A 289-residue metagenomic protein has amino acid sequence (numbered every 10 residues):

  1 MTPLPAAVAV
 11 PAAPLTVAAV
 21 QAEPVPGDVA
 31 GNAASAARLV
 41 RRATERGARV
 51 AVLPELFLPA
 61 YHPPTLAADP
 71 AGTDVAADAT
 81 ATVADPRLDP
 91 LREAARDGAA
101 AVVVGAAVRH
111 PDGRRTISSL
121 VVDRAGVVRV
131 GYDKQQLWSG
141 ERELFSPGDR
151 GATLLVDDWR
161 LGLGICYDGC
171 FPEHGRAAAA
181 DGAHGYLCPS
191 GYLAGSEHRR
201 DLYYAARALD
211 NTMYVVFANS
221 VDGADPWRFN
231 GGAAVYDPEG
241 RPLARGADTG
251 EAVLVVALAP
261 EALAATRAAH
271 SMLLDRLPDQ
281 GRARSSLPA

Functional and structural regions predicted by a protein language model:
T2, G131, T153, S220-A289: C-terminal beta-strand edge segments of enzyme domains
A13-A19: Extreme N-terminal starter segment of soluble prokaryotic enzymes
T16, S118, R150, G232-A233: Conserved beta-strand and immediately adjacent loop positions that scaffold enzyme active sites
Q21-P26: Short polar catalytic/cofactor-binding loops
V29-A30, A34-R124, L193-M213: Cys-nucleophile CN-hydrolase/nitrilase-fold catalytic domain and related Cys-dependent amidase chemistry that acts on
P59, P63-L66, L120-D123, Y132-W138 (+2 more regions): Short beta->alpha transition motifs characteristic of CBS
V83-V103, G169-L254: CN hydrolase (nitrilase-like) catalytic-core segments centered on the catalytic cysteine and neighboring Lys/Glu
H110-H184, L193-L202, A206, A265-M272: Active-site catalytic loop in hydrolytic enzyme cores
